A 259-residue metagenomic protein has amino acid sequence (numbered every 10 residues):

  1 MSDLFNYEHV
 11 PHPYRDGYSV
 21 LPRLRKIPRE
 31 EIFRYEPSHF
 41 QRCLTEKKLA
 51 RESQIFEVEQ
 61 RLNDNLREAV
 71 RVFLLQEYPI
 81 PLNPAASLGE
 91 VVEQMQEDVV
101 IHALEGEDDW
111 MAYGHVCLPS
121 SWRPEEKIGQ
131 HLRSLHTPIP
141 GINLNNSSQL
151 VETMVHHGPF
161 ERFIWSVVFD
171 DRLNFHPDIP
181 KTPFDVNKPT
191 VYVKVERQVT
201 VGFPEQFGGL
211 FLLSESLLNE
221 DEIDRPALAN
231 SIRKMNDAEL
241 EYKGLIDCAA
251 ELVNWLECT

Functional and structural regions predicted by a protein language model:
M1-T259: Extended, well-ordered protein cores
